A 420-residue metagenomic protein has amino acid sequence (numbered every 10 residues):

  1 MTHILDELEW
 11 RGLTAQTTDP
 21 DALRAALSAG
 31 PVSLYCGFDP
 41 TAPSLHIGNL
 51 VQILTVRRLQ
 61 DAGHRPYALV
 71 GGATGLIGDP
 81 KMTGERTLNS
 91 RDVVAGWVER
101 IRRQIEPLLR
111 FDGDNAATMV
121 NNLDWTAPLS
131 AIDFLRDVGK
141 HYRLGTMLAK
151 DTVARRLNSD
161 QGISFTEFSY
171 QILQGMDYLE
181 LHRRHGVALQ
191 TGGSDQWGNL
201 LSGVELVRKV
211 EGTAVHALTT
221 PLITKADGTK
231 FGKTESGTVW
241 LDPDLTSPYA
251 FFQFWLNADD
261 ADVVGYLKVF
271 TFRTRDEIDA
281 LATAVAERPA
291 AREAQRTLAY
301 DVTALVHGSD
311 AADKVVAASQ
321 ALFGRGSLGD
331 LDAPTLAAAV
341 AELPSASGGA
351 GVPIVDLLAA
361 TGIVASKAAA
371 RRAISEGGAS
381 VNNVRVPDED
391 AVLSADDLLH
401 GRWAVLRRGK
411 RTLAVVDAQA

Functional and structural regions predicted by a protein language model:
M1-Q196, L201-V204, E211-H216, T229: NTP-dependent nucleotidyl-transfer catalytic core
V210-A420: Conserved nucleotide- and phosphate/pyrophosphate-binding catalytic cores in adenylate/nucleotidyl-handling enzymes
